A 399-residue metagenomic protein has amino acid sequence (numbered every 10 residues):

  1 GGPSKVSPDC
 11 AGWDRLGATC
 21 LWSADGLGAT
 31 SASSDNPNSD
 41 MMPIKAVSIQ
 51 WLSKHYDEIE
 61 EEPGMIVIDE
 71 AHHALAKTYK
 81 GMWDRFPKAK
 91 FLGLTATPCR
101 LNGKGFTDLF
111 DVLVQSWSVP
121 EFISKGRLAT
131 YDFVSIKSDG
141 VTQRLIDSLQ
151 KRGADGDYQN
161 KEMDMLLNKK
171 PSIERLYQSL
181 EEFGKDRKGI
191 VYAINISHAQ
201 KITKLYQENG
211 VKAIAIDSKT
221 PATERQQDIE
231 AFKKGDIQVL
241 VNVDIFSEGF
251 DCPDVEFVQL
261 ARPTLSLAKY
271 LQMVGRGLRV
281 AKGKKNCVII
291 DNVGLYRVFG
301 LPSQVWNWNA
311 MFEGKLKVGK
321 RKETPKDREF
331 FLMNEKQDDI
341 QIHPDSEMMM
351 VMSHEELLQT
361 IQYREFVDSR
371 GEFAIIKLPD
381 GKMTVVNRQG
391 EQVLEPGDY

Functional and structural regions predicted by a protein language model:
S34-D40, Q200-K201, V211-V243: Conserved helicase ATPase core of P-loop NTP-dependent helicases/translocases
D35-M65, A76-G81: Conserved helix/coil segment N-terminal to the catalytic DExD/H
M41-H55, E230-E248, V288: Conserved two-lobed SF2 helicase motor
E61-P63, V239-N242, E248-P263, K269-R276 (+1 more regions): A short beta-strand element within the Helicase C-terminal
H73-F133: Post-DEXD/H (motif II) to motif III coupling segment of the RecA-like Helicase ATP-binding lobe
L113-I190: Conserved interdomain linker/interface between the two RecA-like ATPase lobes of SF2 helicase motors
R276-W306: Conserved segment of the helicase C-terminal RecA-like domain
D345-Y399: Residue-level detector of conserved, function-critical positions
